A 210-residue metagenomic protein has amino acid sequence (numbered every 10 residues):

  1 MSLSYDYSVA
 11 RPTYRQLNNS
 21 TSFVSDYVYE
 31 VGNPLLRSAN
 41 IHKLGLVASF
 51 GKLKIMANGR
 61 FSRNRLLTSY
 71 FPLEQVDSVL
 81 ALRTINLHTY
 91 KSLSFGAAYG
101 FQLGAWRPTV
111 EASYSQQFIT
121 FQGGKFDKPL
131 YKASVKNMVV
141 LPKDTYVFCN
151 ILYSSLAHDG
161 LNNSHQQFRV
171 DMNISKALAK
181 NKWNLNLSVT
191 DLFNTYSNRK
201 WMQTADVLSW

Functional and structural regions predicted by a protein language model:
M1, Y5, L44-F50, F95-F101 (+3 more regions): Residues on the lipid-exposed face of transmembrane beta-strands in outer-membrane beta-barrel proteins
S2-S4, K54-M56, R107-T109, Y146 (+1 more regions): Membrane-spanning beta-strand positions in outer-membrane beta-barrel proteins
Y5-R11, T21, F50-K52, G59-R65 (+5 more regions): Transmembrane beta-strands of outer-membrane beta-barrel pores
V9-R63, L82-L93: Outer-membrane beta-barrel signature, preferentially recognizing the C-terminal barrel domain of Gram-negative
T13-S22, D26-E30, F61, R65-E74 (+4 more regions): Outer-membrane beta-barrel translocator domains and adjoining extracellular loop/strand segments of Gram-negative
V24-D26, P34-N40, T84-K91, Q122-K132 (+2 more regions): Replace "Gram-negative outer membrane beta-barrel proteins" with "bacterial and organellar outer membrane beta-barrel
F61-R63, V79-L82, N86-L152: Gram-negative outer-membrane beta-barrel transporters
L178-W210: C-terminal beta-signal and adjacent terminal beta-strands/loops of Gram-negative outer-membrane beta-barrel proteins
